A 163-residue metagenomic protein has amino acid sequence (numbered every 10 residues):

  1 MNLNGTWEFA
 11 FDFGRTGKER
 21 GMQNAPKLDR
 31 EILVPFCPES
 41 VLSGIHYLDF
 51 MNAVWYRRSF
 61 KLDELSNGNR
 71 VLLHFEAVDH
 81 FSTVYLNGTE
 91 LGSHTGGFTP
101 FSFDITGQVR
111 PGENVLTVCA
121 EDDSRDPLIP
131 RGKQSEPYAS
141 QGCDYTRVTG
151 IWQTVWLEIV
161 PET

Functional and structural regions predicted by a protein language model:
M1-N24: Hydrophobic alpha-helical membrane-insertion signals
L3-G5, N24-I32, L91: Disulfide-rich extracellular domains of secreted proteins
E8-G14, H46-T163: Accessory beta-strand-rich segments of carbohydrate-active enzymes
G14, L33-S43, V115: Carbohydrate-interacting regions of secretory-pathway proteins
T16-E31, Y47-F50: Short, polar loop/linker segments at the starts of domains and inter-domain junctions
D29, P38-V41, K133, S140: A generic alpha-helix propensity feature with a strong bias for hydrophobic helices
